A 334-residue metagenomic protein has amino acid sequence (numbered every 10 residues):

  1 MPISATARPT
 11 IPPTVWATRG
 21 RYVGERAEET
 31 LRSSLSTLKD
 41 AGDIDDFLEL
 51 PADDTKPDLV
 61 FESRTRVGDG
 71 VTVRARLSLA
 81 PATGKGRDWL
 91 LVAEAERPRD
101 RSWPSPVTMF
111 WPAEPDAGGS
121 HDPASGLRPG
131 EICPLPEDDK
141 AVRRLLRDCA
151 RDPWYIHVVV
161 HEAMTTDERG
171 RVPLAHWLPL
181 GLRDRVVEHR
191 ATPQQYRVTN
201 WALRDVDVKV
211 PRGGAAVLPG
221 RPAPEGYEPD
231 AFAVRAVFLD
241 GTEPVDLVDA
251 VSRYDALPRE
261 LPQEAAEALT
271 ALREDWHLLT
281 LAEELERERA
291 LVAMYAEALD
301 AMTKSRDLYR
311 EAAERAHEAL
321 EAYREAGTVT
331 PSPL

Functional and structural regions predicted by a protein language model:
M1-R190: N-terminal, leucine/charged-rich tether regions that mediate assembly and partner docking in large macromolecular
L31, F61, V73-L77, W89-A93 (+8 more regions): Long, contiguous hydrophobic alpha-helical segments, chiefly transmembrane helices and signal peptides
D116-E286: Acidic, Ser/Thr/Pro-rich intrinsically disordered low-complexity regions
E264-L308, A312, A316-A319, A326: Heptad-repeat coiled-coil/leucine-zipper oligomerization helices
V329, P333-L334: Extended, charge-rich intrinsically disordered regulatory tails
